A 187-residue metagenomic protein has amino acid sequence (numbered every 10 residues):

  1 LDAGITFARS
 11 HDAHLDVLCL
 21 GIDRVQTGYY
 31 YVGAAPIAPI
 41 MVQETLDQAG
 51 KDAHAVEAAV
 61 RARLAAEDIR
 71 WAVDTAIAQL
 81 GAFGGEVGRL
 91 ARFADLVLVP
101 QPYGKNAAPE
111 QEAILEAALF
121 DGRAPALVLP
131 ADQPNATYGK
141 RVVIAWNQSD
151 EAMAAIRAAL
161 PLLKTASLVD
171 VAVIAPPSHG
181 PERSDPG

Functional and structural regions predicted by a protein language model:
L1-V42, D121-G122, P134, Y138-G187: Small/aliphatic-rich secondary-structure junction motif
T6, G85-N135: Gly/Ser-rich helix-loop-strand patches that form or flank binding pockets for ribonucleotide-derived cofactors
L15, W71-T75, A126: Generic structural signal for residues in well-ordered beta-strands
I22-R24, D47, A59-V97: Structural beta-alpha unit
A38-A55: A short acidic, glycine-rich active-site loop that binds or catalyzes chemistry on phosphate/adenosine moieties
V73-A78, G104-A107, Q148: Short, flexible loop segments at the rims of nucleotide/cofactor-binding pockets, characterized by
A78-G81, K105-N106, P177-R183: Short, small-residue-enriched loops and turns at beta-alpha junctions that line or gate enzyme active sites
F83, Q111, A152-A155: Amphipathic coiled-coil/heptad-repeat helices and related helical stalk/stem segments that mediate oligomerization
